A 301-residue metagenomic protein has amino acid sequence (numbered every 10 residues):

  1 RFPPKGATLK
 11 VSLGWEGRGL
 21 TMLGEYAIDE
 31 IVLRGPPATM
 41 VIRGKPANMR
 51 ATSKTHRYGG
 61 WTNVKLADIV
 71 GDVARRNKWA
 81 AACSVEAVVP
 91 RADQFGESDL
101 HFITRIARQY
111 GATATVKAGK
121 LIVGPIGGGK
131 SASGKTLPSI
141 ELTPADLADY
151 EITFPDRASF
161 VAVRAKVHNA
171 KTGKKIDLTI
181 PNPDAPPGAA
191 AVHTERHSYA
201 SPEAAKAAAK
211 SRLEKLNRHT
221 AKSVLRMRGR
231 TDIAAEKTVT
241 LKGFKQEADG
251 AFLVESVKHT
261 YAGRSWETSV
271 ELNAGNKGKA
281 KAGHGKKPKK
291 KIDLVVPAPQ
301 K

Functional and structural regions predicted by a protein language model:
R1-F2, L147-K301: An acidic/polar, Gly/Ser/Thr-rich interaction patch typically located in mid-to-C-terminal regions of proteins
R1-M49: Assembly/oligomerization scaffold segments
L13-W15, P125, K237, G243: Conserved "cap/hinge" positions at secondary-structure junctions
E25-R34, G59, G127-K130, F252-R264: Short, compositionally biased
T39, K45-N48, C83-D149: Short beta-strand-centered interaction patches in the first periplasmic/extracellular domains of large envelope
M49-H56, D68-Q94: N-terminal export/assembly leaders
V64-G71, S98-T104, R108, T153 (+2 more regions): Polar, S/T/G-rich
